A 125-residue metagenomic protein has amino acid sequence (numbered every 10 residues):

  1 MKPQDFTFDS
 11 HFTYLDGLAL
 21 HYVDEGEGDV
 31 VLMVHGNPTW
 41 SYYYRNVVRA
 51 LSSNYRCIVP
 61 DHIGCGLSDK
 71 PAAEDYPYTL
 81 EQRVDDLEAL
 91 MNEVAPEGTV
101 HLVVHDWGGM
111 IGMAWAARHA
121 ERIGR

Functional and structural regions predicted by a protein language model:
M1-A19: N-terminal cap/lid segment of alpha/beta-hydrolase-fold proteins
L15, H62-V104: Active-site loop/oxyanion-hole signature of alpha/beta-hydrolase fold enzymes
L18, V23-K70: Conserved HGGG/HGGXW glycine-rich cap/lid loop of the alpha/beta-hydrolase fold
Y43, P71, R83, W107 (+1 more regions): Acidic donor-diphosphate engagement hotspot in glycosyltransferases and nucleotidyltransferases that stabilizes
N54, E97-R125: Conserved hydrolase catalytic core segment
